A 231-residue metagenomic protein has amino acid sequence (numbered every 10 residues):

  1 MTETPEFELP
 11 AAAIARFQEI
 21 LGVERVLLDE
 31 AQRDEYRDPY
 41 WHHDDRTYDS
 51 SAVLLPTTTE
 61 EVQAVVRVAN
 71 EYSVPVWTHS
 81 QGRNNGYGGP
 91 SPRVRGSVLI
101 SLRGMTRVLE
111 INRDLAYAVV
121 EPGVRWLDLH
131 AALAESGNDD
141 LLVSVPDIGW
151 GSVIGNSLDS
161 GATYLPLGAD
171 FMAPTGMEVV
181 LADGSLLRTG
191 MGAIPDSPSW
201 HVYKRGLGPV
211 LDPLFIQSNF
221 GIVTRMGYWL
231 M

Functional and structural regions predicted by a protein language model:
M1-R67, R83-A116, S152-S160: N-terminal flexible segment immediately upstream of the FAD-binding catalytic core in FAD-dependent oxidoreductases
V76, Y87-G88, L129: Extended, hydrophobic alpha-helical segments in both membrane/secreted and soluble proteins
V108-I111, V120-M231: FAD-binding subdomain of flavoenzyme oxidoreductases
